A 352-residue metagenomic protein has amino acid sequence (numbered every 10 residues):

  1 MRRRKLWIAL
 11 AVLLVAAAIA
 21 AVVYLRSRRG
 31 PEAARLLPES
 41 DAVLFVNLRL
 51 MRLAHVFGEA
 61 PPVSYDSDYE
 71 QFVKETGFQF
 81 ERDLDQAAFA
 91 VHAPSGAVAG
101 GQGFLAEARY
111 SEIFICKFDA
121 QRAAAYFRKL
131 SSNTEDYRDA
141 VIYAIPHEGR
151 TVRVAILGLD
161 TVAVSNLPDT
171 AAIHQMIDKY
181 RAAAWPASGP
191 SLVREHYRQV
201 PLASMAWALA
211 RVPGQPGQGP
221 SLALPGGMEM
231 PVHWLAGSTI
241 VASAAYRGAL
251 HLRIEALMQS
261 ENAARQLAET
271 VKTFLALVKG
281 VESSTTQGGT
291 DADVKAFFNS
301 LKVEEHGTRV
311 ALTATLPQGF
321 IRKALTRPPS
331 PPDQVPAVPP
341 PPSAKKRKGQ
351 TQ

Functional and structural regions predicted by a protein language model:
M1-V15, V22: N-terminal Sec-pathway targeting helices
Y24-A42: Ser/Thr/Pro/Gly-rich low-complexity linker/stalk segments immediately outside membranes or between
A33-L37, F45-L48, L53-V56: N-terminal, charge-rich interaction modules
L44, F80-L192, I254-L257, E304 (+1 more regions): Single conserved position on a long alpha-helix in the C-terminal lobe of the eukaryotic protein kinase
H55, P61-D85, T134-G248, A264 (+3 more regions): An internal, short helix-loop-strand segment that often contains or flanks glycine-aspartate motifs
G58, P62-T76, A108-N133, L257-V281: Short, solvent-exposed recognition patches
G237-A245, H251-L301, E305-V310, A314: Extracytoplasmic/luminal low-complexity segments enriched in Pro/Gly and acidic/polar residues that act as flexible
G288-Q352: A cross-kingdom marker for long, charged
